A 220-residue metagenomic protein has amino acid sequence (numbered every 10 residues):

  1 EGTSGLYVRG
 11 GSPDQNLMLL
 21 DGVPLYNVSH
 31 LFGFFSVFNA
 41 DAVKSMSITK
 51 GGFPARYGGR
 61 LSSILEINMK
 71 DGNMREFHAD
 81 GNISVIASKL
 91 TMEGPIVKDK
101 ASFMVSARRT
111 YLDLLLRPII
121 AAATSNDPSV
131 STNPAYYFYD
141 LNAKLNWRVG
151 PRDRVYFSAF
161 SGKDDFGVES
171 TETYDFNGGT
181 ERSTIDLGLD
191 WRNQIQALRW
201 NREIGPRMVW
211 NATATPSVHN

Functional and structural regions predicted by a protein language model:
E1-N27, K44: Extracytoplasmic beta-strand/coil segments of soluble accessory domains associated with Gram-negative outer-membrane
T3, G33, V43, R60-S62 (+4 more regions): Transmembrane beta-barrel architecture of outer-membrane proteins
S4-Y7, G33-N39, G51-G52, R56-A79 (+2 more regions): N-terminal periplasmic accessory domains that precede and gate Gram-negative outer-membrane beta-barrel machines
P13, L25, K70, I86 (+3 more regions): Structural signature of outer-membrane beta-barrel domains
V23-K50, A135: Short acidic/polar hinge/loop motifs at secondary-structure boundaries that mediate gating or recognition
H30, E76-H78, N126-S131, G179-D186 (+1 more regions): Extracellular loop and loop/strand-boundary signature of outer-membrane beta-barrel proteins
G33, L116-A122, A159-G162, V168-F176 (+1 more regions): Outer-membrane beta-barrel translocator domains and adjoining extracellular loop/strand segments of Gram-negative
S84-R109, D127-F166, W191-N211, P216: Transmembrane beta-barrel wall of Gram-negative outer-membrane proteins
